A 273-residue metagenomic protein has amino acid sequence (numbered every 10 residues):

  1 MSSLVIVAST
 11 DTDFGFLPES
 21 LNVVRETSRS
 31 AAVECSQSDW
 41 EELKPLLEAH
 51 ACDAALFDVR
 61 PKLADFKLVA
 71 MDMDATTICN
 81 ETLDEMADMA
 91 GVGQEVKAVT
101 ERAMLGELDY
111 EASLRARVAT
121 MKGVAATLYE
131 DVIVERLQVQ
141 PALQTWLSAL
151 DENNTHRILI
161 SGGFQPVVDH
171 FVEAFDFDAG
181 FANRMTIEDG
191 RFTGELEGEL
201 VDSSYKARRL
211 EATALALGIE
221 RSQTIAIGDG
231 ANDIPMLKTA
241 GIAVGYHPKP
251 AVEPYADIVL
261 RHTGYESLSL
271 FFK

Functional and structural regions predicted by a protein language model:
M1-M71: Non-catalytic pre-domain segments flanking phosphatase-related domains
E48, D88, M104, E173 (+1 more regions): Short polybasic/polar patches that bind polyanions
P61-L108: Active-site neighborhood of HAD-like aspartate-dependent phosphohydrolases
A98-R102, L114, W146: Short coil/turn segments at secondary-structure boundaries
D109, A119, A126-L128: Cytosolic catalytic headpiece of P-type ATPases
A116-M121, Q138: Long, charge-rich alpha-helical interaction segments
L128-K273: C-terminal cap/substrate-recognition subdomain and adjoining C-terminal extension of metal-dependent phosphatase-like
